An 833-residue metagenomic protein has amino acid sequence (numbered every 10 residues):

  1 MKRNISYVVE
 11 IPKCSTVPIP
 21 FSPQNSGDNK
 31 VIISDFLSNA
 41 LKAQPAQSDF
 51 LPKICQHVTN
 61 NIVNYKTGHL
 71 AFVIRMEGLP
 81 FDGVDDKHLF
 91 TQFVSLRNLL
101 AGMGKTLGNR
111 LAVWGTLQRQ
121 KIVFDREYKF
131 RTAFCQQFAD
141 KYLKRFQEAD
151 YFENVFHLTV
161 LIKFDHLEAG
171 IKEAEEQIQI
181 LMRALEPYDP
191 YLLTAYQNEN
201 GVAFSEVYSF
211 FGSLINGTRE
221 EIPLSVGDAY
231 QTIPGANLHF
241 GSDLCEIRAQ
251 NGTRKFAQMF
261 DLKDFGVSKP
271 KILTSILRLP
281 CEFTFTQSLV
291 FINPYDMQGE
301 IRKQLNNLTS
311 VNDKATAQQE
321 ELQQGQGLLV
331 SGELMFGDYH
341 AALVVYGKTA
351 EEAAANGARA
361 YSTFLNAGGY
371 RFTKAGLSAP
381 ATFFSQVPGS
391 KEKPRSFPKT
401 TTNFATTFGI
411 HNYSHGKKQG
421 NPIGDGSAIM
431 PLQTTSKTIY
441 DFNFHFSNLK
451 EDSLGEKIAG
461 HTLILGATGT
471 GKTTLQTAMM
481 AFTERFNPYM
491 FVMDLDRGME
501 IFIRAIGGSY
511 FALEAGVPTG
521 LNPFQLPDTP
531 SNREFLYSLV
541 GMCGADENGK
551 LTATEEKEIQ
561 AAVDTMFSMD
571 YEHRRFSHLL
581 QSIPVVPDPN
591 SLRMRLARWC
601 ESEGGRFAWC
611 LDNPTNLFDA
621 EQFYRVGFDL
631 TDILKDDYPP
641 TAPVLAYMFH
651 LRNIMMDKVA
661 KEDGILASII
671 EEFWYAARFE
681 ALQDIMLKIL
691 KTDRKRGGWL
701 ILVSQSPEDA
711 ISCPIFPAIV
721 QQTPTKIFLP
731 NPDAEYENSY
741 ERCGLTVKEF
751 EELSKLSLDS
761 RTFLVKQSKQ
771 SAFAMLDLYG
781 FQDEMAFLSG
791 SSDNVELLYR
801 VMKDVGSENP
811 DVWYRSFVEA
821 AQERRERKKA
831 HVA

Functional and structural regions predicted by a protein language model:
K2-K417: Extended, folded cores of ATP/NTP-driven motor/assembly subunits in large transport and secretion machines
L79, L89-G102, T116, S275-R278 (+10 more regions): P-loop NTPase motor domains
T434, H445, L449-A459: Phosphate-binding P-loop
I464: Hydrophobic anchor at the beta1->P-loop junction of P-loop NTPases
G469: Walker A (P-loop) phosphate-binding loop of P-loop NTPases
K472: Conserved lysine of the Walker
L475: Hydrophobic positions on the alpha1 helix immediately C-terminal to the Walker A/P-loop
I715-F728: A short helix-turn-beta junction within AAA+ P-loop NTPase domains corresponding to the substrate/partner-engaging
